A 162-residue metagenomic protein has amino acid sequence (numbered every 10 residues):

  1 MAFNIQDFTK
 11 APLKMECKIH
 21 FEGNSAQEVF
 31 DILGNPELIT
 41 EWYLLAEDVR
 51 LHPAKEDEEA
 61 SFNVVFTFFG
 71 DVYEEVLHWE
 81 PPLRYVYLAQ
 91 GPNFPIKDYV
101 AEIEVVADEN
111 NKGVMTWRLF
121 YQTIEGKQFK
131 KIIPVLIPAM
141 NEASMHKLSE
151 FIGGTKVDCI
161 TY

Functional and structural regions predicted by a protein language model:
M1-A54: Hydrophobic ligand-binding cavity/cleft-lining segments
F3, F66, I96-E104, K112 (+2 more regions): Soluble, non-transmembrane catalytic domains of enzymes that act on hydrophobic metabolites at membranes
K14-E16, G70-E74, I96-E102: Short, surface-exposed coil-to-beta transition loops
F21, T40-E41, R50-F94, H146-G154 (+1 more regions): Glycine-rich portal/gate segments that line the openings of hydrophobic small-molecule binding cavities
F21-G23, F68, A107, Y121-E125: Beta-strand elements of well-folded, non-transmembrane domains
G23-A26, L77-P82, E104-V114: A short, structured loop/turn motif at beta-sheet edges
Q90-F94, R118-E125: Short, solvent-exposed aromatic-acidic interface loops
F120-Y162: A conserved amphipathic terminal alpha-helix motif
